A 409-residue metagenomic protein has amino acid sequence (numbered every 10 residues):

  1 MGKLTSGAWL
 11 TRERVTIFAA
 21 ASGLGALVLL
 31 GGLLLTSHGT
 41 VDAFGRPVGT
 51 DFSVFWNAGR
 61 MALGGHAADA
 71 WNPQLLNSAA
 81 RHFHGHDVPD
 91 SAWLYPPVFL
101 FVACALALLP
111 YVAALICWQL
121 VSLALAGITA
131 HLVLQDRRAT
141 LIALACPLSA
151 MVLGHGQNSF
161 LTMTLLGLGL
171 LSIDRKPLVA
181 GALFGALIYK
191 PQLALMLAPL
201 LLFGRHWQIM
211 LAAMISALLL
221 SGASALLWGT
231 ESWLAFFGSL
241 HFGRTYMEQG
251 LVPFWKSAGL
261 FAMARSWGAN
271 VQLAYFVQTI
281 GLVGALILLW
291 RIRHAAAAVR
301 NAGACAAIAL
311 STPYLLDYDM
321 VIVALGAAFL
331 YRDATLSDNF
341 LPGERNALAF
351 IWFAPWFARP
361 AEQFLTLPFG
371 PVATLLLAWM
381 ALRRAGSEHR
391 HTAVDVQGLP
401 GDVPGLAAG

Functional and structural regions predicted by a protein language model:
M1-V179, L201-A324, A328-L336: Primarily membrane-embedded glycan-assembly and transfer machineries that use lipid-linked glycans
W93, L100, A143-L144, L187 (+3 more regions): Hydrophobic alpha-helical transmembrane segments of integral membrane proteins, especially lipid-exposed positions
F184-L200, P313-D319: Transmembrane helices and adjacent periplasmic/lumenal helix-loop junctions of polyprenol-phosphate-dependent
Y189-Q192, L219-A223, G343-A347: Membrane-embedded alpha-helical segments of transport systems, primarily multispan ion/solute transporters
T230, R332-D395, G409: Aromatic-enriched
P404-L406: Repetitive helical segments and hydrophobic/amphipathic motifs
